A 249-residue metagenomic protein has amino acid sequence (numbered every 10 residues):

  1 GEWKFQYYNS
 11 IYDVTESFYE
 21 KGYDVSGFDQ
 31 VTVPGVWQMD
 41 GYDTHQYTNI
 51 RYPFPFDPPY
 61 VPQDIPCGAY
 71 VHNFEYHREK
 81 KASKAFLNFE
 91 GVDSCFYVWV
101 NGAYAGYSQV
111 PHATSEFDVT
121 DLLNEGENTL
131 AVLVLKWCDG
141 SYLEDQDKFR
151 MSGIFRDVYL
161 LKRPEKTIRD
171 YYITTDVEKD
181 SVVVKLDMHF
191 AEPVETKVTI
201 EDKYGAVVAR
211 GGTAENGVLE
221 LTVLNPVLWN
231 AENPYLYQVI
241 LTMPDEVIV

Functional and structural regions predicted by a protein language model:
G1-W37: Hydrophobic alpha-helical membrane-insertion signals
F5-S10, V36-T44, Y60-I168, A191 (+1 more regions): Accessory beta-strand-rich segments of carbohydrate-active enzymes
K80-S83, L123-E127, T222-L236: Short glycine/proline/serine/threonine-rich loop/turn segments at secondary-structure transition edges
A85, V98-V100, S181-T213, L219-T222 (+1 more regions): Beta-strand-rich binding/interaction modules
S115-D121, N216-N225: Exposed aromatic-hydrophobic patches
T129-V132, N233-P244: Short, aromatic- and glycine-rich surface loops/edge beta-strands on solvent-exposed regions
P164-E192: Surface beta-strand/loop "capping" patches
Y171-Y172, I240-V249: N-terminal carbohydrate-binding accessory modules
